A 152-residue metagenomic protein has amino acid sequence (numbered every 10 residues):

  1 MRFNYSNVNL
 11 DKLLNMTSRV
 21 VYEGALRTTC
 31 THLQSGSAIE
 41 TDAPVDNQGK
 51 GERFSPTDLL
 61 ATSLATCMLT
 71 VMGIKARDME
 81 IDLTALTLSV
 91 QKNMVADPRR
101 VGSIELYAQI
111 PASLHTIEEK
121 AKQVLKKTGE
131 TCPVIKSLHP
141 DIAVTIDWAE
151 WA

Functional and structural regions predicted by a protein language model:
R2-T62, T70-A152: Extended beta-strand/beta-hairpin segments
